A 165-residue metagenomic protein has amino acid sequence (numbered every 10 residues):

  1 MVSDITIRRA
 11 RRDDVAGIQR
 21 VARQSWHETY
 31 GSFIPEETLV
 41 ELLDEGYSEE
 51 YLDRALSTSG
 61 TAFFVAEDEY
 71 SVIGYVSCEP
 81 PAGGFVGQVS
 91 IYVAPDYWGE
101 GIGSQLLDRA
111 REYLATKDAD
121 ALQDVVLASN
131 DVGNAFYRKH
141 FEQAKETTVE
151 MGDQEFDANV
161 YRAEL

Functional and structural regions predicted by a protein language model:
S3, E155-L165: Terminal substrate-recognition subdomain of acyl/acetyltransferases
I5, R9-V15, Q19-W98, S104-R109 (+3 more regions): Acetyl-CoA-dependent GNAT
V21, K117, K139-H140: Structural motif
E49, S104, D131-R138: Short, surface-exposed alpha-helical segments at coil->helix boundaries
V93, L127-A128: Short amphipathic helical patch at the helix-1/turn junction of helix-turn-helix
L114-V126: Conserved GNAT acetyl-CoA-binding A-motif
Q123-L127, R138-N159: Conserved catalytic-core motifs of GNAT/GCN5-like acyltransferases
